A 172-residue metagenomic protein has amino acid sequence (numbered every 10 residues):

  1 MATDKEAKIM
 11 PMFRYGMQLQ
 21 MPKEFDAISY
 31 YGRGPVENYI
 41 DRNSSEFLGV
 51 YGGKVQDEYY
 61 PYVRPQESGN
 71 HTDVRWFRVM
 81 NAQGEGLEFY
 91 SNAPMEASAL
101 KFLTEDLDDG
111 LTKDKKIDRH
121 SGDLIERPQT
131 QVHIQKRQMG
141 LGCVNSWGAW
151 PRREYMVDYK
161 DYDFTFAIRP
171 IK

Functional and structural regions predicted by a protein language model:
M1-K172: Beta-strand/loop-rich accessory regions of lumenal/periplasmic or secreted enzymes, predominantly carbohydrate-active
